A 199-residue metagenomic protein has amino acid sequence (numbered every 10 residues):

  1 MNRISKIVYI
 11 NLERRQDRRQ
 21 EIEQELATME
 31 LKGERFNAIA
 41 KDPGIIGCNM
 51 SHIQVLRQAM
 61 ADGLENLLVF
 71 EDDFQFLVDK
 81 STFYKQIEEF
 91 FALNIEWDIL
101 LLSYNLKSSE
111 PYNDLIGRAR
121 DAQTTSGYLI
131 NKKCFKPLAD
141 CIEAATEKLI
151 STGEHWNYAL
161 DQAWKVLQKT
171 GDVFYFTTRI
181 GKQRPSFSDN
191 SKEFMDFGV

Functional and structural regions predicted by a protein language model:
M1-F70, F74-V199: An acidic/histidine-cluster motif and surrounding catalytic segment that typifies divalent-metal-assisted enzyme active
